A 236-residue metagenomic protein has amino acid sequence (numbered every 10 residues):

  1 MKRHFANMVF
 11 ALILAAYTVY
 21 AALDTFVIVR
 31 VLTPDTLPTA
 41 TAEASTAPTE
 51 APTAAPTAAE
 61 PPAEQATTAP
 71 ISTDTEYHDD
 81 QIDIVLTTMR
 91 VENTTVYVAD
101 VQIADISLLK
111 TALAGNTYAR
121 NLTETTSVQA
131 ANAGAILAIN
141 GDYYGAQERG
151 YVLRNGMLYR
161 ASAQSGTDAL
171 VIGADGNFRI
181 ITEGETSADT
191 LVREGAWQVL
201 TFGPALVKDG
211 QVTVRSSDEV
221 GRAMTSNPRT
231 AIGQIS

Functional and structural regions predicted by a protein language model:
K2-A169, R179-I180: Zymogen propeptides
Y77, I139, Y144-D218, R222-A223: Active-site-adjacent helix-turn-beta-strand microarchitecture at beta-sheet edges that either contains or buttresses
V91-T94, V199, T225: Short, surface-exposed loop/turn motifs at beta-strand boundaries within globular domains
P228-A231: Mid-to-C-terminal functional-domain signal that highlights helix-capping/loop sites within ligand-binding modules
S236: Catalytic-pocket segment enriched in acidic/His residues
